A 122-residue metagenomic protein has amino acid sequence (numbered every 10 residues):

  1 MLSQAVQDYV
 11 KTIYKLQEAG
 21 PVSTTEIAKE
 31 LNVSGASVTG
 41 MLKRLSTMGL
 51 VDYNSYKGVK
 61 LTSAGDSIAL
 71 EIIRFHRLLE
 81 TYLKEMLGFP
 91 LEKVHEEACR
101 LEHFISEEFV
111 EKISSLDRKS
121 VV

Functional and structural regions predicted by a protein language model:
L2-V33: N-terminal helix-turn-helix DNA-binding core of bacterial DNA-binding proteins
A36, E92: Key DNA-contact positions within bacterial/archaeal DNA-binding proteins
L42-K43: Short, hydrophobic-biased segments on the C-terminal half of alpha helices that form "recognition helices"
S46-N54: A short, conserved structural fragment
K57-H76: Basic, amphipathic "hinge/linker" alpha-helix immediately C-terminal to the N-terminal HTH DNA-binding motif
L70-L91: Short, amphipathic alpha-helical interaction segments positioned at domain boundaries
K119-V122: Conserved small/polar residues in nucleotide/adenosyl-binding loops
